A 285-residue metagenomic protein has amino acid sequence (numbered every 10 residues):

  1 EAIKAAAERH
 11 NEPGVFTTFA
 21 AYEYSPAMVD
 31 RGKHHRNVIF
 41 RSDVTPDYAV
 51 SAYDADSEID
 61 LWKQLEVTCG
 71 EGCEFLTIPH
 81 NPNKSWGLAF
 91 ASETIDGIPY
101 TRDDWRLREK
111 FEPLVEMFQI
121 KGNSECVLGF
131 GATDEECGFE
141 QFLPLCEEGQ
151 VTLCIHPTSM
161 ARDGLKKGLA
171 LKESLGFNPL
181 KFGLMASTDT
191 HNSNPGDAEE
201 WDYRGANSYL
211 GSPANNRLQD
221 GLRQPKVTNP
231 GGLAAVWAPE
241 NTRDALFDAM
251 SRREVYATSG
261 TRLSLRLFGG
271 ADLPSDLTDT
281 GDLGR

Functional and structural regions predicted by a protein language model:
E1-E93: A metal-dependent hydrolase metal-coordination microenvironment
K4-A7, A27-V29, C69-E74, N81-I95 (+1 more regions): C-terminal functional module detector
